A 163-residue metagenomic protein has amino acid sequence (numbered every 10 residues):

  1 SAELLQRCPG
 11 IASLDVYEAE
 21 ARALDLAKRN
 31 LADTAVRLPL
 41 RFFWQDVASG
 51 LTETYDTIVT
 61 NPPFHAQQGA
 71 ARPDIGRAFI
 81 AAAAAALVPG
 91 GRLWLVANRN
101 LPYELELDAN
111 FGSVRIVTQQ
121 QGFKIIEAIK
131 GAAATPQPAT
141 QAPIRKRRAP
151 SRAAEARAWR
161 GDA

Functional and structural regions predicted by a protein language model:
S1-Y55, T60: Conserved SAM/SAH cofactor-binding pocket of Class I
G10, L87-L93: Short glycine-dipeptide loop
E18-R22, I75, N98-R99, Q119: Short beta->alpha hinge that forms the Motif I/post-I loop of the SAM-binding pocket
D56-A70: A short SAM/SAH-binding and catalytic strip from SAM-dependent methyltransferases
I75-P89: A short glycine-rich, Lys/Arg-flanked "PGG" loop and its adjoining helix->strand segment in the class I
N98-S113: Conserved class I S-adenosyl-L-methionine
S113-G122: Conserved S-adenosyl-L-methionine
K124-A163: SAM/dcSAM-binding transferase cores
